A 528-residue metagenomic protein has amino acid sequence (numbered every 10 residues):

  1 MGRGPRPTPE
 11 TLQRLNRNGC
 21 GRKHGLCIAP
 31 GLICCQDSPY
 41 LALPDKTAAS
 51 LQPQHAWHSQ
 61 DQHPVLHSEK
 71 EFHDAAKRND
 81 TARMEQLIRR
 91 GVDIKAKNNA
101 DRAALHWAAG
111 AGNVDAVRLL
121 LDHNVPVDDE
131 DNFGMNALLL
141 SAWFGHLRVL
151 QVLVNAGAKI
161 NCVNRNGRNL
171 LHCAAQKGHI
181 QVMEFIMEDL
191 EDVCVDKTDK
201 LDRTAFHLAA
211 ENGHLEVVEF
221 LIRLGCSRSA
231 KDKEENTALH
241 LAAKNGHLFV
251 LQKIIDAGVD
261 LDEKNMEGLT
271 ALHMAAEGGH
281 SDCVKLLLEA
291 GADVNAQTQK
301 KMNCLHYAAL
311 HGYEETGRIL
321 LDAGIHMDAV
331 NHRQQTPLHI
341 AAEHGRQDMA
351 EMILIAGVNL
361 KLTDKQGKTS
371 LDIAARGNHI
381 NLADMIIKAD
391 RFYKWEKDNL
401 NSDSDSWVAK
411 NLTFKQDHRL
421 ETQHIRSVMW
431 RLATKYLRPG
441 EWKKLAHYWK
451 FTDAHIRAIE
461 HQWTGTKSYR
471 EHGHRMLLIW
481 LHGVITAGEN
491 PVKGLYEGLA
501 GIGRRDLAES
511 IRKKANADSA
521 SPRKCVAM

Functional and structural regions predicted by a protein language model:
R3, L12-L15, C20-E71, A257 (+3 more regions): Ankyrin-repeat-protein effector appendages
A49-W107: N-terminal segments that cap or nucleate solenoid repeat domains
V65, N98, D131, N164 (+6 more regions): Ankyrin repeat boundary/linker residues
I94, V127, I160, V193-V195 (+6 more regions): Ankyrin-repeat inter-repeat connecting loop/turn
